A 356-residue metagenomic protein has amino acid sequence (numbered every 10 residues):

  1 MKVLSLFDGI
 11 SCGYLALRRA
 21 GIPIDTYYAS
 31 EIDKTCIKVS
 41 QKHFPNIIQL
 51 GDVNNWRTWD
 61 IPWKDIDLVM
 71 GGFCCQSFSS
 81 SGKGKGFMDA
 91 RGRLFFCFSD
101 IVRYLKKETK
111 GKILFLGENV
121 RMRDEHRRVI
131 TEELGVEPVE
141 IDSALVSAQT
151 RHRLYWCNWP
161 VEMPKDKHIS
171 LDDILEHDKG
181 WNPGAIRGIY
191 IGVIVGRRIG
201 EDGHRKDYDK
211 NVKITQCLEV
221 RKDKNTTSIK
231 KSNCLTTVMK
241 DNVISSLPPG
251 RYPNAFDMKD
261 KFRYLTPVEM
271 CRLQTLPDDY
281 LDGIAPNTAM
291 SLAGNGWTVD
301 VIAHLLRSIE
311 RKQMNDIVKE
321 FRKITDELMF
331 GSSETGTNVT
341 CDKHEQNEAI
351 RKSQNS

Functional and structural regions predicted by a protein language model:
M1-V3: Extreme N-terminal starter segment of soluble prokaryotic enzymes
L6-S11: Class I SAM-dependent methyltransferase "Motif I" SAM/SAH-binding loop
T26-Y27: Short beta-strand element of Class I
D33: Conserved SAM/SAH-binding beta-strand->alpha-helix loop
S40: Conserved SAM-binding loop
N46-D52: Conserved SAM-binding strand-loop segment of SAM-dependent methyltransferases
W56-L68, C75-K240, S245-N254, K261-R263: Class I S-adenosyl-L-methionine
E176-S356: C-terminal target-recognition/interaction regions appended to catalytic cores
